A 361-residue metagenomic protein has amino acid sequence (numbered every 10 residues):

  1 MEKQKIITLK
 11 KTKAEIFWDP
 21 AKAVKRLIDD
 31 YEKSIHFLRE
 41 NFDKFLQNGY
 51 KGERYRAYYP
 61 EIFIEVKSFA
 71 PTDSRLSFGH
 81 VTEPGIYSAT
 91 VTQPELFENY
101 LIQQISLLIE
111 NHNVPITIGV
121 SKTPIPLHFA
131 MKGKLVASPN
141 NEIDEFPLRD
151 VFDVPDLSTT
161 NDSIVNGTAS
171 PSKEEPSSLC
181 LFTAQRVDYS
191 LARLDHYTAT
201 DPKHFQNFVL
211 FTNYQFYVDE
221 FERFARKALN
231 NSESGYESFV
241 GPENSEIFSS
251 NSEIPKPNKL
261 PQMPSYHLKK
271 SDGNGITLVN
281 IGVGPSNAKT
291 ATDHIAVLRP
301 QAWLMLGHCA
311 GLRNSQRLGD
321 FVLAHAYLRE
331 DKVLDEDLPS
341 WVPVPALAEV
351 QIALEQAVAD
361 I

Functional and structural regions predicted by a protein language model:
M1-A302, A310-I361: Accessory terminal and edge-of-domain segments that mediate assembly/interaction and cofactor placement around
